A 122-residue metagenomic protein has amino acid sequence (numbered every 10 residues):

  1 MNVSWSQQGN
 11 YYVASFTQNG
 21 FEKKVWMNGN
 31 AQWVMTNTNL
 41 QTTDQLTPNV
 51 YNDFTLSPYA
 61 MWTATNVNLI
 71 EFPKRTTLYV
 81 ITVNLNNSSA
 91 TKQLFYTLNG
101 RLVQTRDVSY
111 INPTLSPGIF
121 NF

Functional and structural regions predicted by a protein language model:
M1-K24, I70-L94: Exposed beta-strand-loop-beta-strand "reactive/processing" segments of non-cytosolic proteins
M1-N2, T43-L69: Short, non-transmembrane alpha-helical segments in secretory-pathway proteins
Q7, W62-A64, L115-N121: General marker for long, soluble alpha-helical cores
Y11-Y12, Y51, Y59, Y79 (+2 more regions): Sequence-level detector for tyrosine residue identity
F21-M35, S89-Y110: A short, surface-exposed beta-strand/turn
N37-Q41: Second-shell loop/turn segments in exported
T42-T43, I111: Short coil/turn segments at the loop-to-beta-strand junctions that recur within blades of beta-propeller repeat folds
E71, V80-T82, S89-F95, T105-F122: Ser/Thr/Gly/Pro-rich, low-complexity flexible regions
